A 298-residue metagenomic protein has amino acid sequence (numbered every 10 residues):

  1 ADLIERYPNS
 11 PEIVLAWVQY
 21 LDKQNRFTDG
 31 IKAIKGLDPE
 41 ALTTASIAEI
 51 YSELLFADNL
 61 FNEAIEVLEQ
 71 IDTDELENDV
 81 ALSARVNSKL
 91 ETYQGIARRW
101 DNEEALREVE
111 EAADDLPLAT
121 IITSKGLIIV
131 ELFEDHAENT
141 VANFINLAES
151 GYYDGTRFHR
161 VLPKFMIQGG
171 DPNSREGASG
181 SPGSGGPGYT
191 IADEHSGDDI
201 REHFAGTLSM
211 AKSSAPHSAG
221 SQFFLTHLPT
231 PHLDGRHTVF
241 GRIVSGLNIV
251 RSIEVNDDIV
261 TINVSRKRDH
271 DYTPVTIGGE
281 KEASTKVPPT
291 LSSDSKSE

Functional and structural regions predicted by a protein language model:
D2-E298: Cyclophilin-like peptidyl-prolyl cis-trans isomerases
